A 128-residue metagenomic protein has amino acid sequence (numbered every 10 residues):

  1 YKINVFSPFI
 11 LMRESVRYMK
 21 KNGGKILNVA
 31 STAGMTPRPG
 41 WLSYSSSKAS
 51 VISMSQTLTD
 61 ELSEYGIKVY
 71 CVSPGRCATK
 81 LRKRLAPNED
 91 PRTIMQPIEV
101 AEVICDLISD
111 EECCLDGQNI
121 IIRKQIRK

Functional and structural regions predicted by a protein language model:
M12, S47: Active-site helix of classical SDR
E14-G23: A short helix-coil junction within the Rossmann-fold of NAD(P)-dependent oxidoreductases
R17, T59-E61: Alpha-helical segment proximal to the catalytic Tyr-Lys
L27, V69-V72, R82: Hydrophobic structural elements of the Rossmann-like NAD(P)H-binding subdomain that define the short-chain
S31: Residue(s) in the substrate-gating loop at a strand-loop-helix junction that position the organic substrate next
P37-S45, T57, L85: Active-site loop-to-helix junction immediately N-terminal to the catalytic Tyr of the SDR YXXXK motif in Rossmann-fold
C71-V72, T79, E89-K128: C-terminal helical subdomain
